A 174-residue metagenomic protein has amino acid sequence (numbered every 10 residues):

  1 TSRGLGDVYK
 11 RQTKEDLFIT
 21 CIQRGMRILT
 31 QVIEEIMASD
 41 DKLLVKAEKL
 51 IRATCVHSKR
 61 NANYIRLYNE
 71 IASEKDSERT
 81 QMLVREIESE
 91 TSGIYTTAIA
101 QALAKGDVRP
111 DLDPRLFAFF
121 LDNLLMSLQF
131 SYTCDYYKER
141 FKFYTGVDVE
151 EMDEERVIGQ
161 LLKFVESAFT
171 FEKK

Functional and structural regions predicted by a protein language model:
T1-Y9: Single conserved hydrophobic/aromatic residue that forms the stacking wall/gate of nucleotide- or nucleobase-binding
K10-E34, E48, R52, E88 (+1 more regions): An amphipathic alpha-helix adjacent to DNA-recognition modules
K14, S39-L43, N61, K75 (+1 more regions): Short coil/turn helix-boundary motifs
T20, R24, E34-N63, P114-L121 (+1 more regions): Hydrophobic alpha-helical connector segments
I36, D40, I65, N69-K75 (+2 more regions): Secondary-structure edge/capping motif, primarily at the C-terminal ends of alpha-helices and the immediately following
C55-T96, A100, L116-A118, G146-E150: Short secondary-structure transition hinges
V56, S89-G93, T97-K105, N123-K174: C-terminal peripheral helix-coil segments that are non-catalytic and often amphipathic
